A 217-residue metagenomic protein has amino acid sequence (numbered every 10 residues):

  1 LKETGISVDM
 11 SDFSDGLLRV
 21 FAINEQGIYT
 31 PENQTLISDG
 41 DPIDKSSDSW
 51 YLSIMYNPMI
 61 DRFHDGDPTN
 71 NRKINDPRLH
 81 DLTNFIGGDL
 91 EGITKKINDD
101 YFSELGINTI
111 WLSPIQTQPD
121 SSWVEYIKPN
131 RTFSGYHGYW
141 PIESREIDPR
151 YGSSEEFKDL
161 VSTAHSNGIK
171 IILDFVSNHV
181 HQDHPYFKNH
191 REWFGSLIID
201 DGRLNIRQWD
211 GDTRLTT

Functional and structural regions predicted by a protein language model:
K2-S7: Aromatic sugar-binding surface patches on proteins that engage polysaccharides or sugar-phosphate polymers
D9-G16: Surface-exposed, short loops/turns at beta-strand junctions within beta-sandwich domains
L18-V20: Hydrophobic beta-strand segments within extracellular beta-sandwich modules
A22-N24: Conserved structural position at the C-terminal beta-strand of extracellular beta-sandwich adhesion modules
I28-D41: Edge beta-strands of extracellular beta-sandwich domains
D48-Y51: GGW-centered surface loops in extracellular recognition modules
S53, F63-T217: Substrate-binding/active-site clefts of carbohydrate-active enzymes
